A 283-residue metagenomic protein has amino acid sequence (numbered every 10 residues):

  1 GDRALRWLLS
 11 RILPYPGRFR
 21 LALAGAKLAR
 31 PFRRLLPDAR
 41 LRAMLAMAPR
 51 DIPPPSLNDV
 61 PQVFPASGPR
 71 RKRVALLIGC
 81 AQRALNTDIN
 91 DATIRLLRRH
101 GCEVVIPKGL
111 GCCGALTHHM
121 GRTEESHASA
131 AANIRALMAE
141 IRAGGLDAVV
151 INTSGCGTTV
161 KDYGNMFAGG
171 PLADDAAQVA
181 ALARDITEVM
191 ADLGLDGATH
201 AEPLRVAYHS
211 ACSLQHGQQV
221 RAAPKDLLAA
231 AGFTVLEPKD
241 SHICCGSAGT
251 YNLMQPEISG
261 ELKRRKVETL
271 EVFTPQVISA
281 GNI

Functional and structural regions predicted by a protein language model:
G1-I283: Iron-sulfur cluster-binding electron-transfer modules in prokaryotic oxidoreductases
